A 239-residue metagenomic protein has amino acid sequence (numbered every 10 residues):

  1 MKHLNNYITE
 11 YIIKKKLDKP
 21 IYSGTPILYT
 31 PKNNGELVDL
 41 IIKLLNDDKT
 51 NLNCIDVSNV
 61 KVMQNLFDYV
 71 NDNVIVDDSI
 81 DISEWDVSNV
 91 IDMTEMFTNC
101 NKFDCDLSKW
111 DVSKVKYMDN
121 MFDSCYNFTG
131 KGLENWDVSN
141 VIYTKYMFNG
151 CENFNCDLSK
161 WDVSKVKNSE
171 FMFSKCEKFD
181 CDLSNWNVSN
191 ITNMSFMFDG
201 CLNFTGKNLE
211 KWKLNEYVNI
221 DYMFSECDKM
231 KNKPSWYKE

Functional and structural regions predicted by a protein language model:
M1-E239: Negatively charged
